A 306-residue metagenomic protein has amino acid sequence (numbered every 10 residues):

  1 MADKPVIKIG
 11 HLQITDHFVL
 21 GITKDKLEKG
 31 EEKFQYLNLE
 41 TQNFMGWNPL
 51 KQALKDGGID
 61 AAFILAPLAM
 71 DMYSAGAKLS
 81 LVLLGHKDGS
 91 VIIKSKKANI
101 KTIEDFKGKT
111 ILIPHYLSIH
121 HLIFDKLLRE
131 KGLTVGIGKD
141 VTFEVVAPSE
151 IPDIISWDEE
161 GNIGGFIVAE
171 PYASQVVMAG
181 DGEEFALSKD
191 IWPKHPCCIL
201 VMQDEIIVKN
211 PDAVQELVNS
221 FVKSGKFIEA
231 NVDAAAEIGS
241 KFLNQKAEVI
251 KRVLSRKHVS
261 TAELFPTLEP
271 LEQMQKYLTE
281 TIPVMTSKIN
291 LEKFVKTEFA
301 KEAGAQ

Functional and structural regions predicted by a protein language model:
M1, V208, A305-Q306: Short, solvent-exposed mixed-charge patches
D3-P148, E160, G164-E170, K194: Short, glycine-/small- and polar/acidic-enriched structural segments that line small-molecule recognition paths
K26, A53, G57, D71 (+9 more regions): Structured segments of extracytoplasmic/periplasmic soluble domains in secreted or envelope-associated proteins
A66-L68, S149-K241: Pocket-lining segment of extracytoplasmic ligand-binding domains
S74-G76, I93-K94, M178-G180, C197-I199 (+2 more regions): Short secondary-structure transition/capping segments
L79, V135-I137, E183, A247 (+1 more regions): Residue-level detector of short coil/turn "hinge" positions at structural boundaries
V208-T286: Secondary-structure end/capping motifs
T279-Q306: Conserved C-terminal helix/tail region of periplasmic/extracytoplasmic solute-binding proteins
